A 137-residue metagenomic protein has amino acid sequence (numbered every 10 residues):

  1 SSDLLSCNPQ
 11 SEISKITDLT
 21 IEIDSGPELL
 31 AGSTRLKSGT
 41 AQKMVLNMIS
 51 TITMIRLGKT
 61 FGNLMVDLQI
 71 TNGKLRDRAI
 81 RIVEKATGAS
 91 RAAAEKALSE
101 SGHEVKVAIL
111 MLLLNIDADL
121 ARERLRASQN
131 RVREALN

Functional and structural regions predicted by a protein language model:
C7-N63: Short alpha-helices
M48, T53-N137: Short, amphipathic alpha-helical interaction segments embedded in low-complexity terminal/linker regions of eukaryotic
